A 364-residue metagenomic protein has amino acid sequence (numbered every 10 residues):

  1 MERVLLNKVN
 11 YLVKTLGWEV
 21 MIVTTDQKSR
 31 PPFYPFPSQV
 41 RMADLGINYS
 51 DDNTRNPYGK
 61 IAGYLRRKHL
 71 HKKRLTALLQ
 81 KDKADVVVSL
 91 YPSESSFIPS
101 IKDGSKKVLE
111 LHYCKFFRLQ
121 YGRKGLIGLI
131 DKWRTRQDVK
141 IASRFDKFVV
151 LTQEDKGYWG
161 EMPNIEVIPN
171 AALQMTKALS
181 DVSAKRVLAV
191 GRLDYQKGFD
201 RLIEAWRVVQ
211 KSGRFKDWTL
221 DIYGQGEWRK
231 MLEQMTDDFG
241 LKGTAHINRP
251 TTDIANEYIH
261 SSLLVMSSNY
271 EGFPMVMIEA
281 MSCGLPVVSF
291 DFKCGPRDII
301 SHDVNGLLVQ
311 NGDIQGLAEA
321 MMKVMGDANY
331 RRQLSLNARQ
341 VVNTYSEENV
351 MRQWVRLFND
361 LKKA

Functional and structural regions predicted by a protein language model:
E2-N7, K185, A189-Q210, E227-E233 (+1 more regions): A conserved mid-protein helix/loop that constitutes part of the nucleotide-sugar donor-binding site
Y11, T15-A62: N-terminal strand-loop element at the rim of the active site of nucleotide-sugar-dependent glycosyltransferases
K73-A77, G128-F148: Membrane-proximal helix-turn-helix segments that form the acceptor-binding/catalytic region of lipid-linked
S89-E94, L111: Short His-centered aromatic/hydrophobic patch
P250, N269: Aromatic "clamp/platform" in nucleotide-sugar-dependent glycosyltransferases that forms part of the donor/acceptor
P286-F290: Short hydrophobic beta-strand element within catalytic cores of glycosyltransferases and related nucleotide-activated
S301-D303, L307-I314, M322-A328, N343: Conserved acidic donor-binding segment of nucleotide-sugar-dependent glycosyltransferases
G316, K323, Y330-T344, Q353-R356: A short, well-ordered alpha-helix in the C-terminal region of glycosyltransferases
